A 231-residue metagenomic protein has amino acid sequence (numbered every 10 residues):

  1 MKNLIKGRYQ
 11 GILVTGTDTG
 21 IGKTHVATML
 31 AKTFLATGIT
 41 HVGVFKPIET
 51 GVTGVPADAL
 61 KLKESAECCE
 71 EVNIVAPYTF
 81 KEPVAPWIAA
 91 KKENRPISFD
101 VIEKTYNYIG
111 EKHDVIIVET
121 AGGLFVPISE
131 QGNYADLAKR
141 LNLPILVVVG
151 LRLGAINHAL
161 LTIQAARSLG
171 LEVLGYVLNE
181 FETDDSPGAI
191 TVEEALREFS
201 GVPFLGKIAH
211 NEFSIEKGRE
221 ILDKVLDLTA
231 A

Functional and structural regions predicted by a protein language model:
K2-K6, Q164-A231: C-terminal lobe/tail of nucleotide-utilizing enzymes
L4-I5, Y9, H25-P96, D100 (+1 more regions): N-terminal phosphate/diphosphate-binding loop that engages ATP/GTP or pyrophosphate donors across diverse enzyme folds
I21-G22: Conserved glycine(s) of the Walker
K46, L146-V149, L174-E180: Short internal beta-strands
P86-I128, A135: Phosphate-binding/switch loop-helix module in NTP-utilizing enzymes
S129-R152: Inter-motif core of Ras-like GTPase G domains
